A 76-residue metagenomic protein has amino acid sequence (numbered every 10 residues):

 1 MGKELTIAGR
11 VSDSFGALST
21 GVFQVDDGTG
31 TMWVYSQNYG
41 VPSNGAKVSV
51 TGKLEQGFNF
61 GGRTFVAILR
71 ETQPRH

Functional and structural regions predicted by a protein language model:
M1-H76: OB-fold and OB-like single-stranded nucleic-acid-recognition modules and their adjacent interaction interfaces
